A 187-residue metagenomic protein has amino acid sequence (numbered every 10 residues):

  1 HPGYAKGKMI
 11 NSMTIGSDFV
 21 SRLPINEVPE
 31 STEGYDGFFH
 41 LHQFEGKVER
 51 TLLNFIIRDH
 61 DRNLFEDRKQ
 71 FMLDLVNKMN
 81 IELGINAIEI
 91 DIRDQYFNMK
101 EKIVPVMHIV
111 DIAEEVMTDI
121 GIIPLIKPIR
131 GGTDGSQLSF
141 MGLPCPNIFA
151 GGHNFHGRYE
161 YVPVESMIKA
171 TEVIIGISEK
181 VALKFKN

Functional and structural regions predicted by a protein language model:
H1-D67, N77, Q95-N98: Midchain, well-structured core segments that form catalytic/ion-binding scaffolds
I10-V28, N63-L64, F71-L75, E115-T118 (+2 more regions): His/Asp/Glu-rich mid-to-C-terminal helical/loop segments that flank catalytic regions of hydrolases
T14, V20-S31, H40, A87 (+1 more regions): Active-site-adjacent substrate-binding region of metalloamidase/peptidase-like peptide-processing proteins
G46-K47, P144, A150-H153: Short connector loops/turns at beta-strand edges and beta->alpha or beta->beta junctions
E66-D67, K100-I103, R158: Short, well-ordered secondary-structure micro-motifs
I81-R93: Conserved short beta-strand edge segments in small beta-sheet-based binding/regulatory domains
